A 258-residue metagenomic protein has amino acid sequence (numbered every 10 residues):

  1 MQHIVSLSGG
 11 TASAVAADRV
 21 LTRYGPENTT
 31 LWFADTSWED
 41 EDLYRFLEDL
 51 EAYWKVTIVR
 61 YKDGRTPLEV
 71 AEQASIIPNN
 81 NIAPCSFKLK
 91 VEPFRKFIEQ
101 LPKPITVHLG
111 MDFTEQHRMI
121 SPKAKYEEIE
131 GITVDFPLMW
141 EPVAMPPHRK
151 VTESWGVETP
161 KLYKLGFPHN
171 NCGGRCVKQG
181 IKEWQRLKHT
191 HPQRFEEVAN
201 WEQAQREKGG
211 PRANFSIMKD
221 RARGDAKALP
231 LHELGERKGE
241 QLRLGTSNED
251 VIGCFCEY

Functional and structural regions predicted by a protein language model:
M1-Y258: Nucleotide-activated chemistry modules centered on ATP-dependent adenylation/adenylyltransferase
